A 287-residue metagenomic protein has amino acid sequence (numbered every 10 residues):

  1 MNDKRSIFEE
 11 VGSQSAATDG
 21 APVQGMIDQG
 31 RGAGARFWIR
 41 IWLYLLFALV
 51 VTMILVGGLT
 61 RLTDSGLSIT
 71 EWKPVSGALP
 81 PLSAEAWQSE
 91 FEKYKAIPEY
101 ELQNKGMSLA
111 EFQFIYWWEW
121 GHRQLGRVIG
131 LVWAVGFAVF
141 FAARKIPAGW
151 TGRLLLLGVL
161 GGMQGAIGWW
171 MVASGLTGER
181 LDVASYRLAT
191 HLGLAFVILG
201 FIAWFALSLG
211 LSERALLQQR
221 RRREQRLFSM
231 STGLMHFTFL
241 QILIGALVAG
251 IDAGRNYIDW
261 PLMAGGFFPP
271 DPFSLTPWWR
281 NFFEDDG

Functional and structural regions predicted by a protein language model:
N2-G287: Polytopic transmembrane helical bundles with strong interfacial aromatic enrichment
